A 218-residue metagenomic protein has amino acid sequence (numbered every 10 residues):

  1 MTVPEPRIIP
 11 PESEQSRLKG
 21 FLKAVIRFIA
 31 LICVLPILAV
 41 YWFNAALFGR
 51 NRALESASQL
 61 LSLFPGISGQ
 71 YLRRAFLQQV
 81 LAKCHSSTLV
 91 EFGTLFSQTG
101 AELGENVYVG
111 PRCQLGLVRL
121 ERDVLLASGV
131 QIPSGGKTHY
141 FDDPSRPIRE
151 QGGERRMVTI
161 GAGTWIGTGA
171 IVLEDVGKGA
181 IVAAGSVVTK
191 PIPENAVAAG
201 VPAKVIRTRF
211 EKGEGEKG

Functional and structural regions predicted by a protein language model:
M1-L81, H139, S145, G163 (+1 more regions): Terminal amphipathic alpha-helical/low-complexity segments used for targeting or macromolecular assembly
L63-L77, A82-K83, T94-G104, Y108-V176 (+2 more regions): Flexible, glycine/small-residue-enriched loop-and-beta-strand segment within the central core of proteins
R119, K190-P191: Conserved functional loop/turn residues at catalytic and ligand-binding sites
T168-I181, S186-K190: Beta-rich strand-turn-strand
N195-A196: Extracellular disulfide-bonded cysteine-rich modules/repeats
